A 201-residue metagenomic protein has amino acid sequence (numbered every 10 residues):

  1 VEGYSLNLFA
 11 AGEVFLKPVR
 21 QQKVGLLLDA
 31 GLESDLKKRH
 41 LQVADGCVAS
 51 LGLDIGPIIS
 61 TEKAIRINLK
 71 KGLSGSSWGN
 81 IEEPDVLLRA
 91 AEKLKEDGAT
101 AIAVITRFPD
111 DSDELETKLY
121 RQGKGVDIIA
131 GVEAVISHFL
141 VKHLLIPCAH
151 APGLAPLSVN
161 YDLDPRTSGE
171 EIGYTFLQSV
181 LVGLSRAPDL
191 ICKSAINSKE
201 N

Functional and structural regions predicted by a protein language model:
V1-K118, G125-A130: Metallocofactor- and cofactor-centric catalytic cores in central/energy metabolism, strongly enriched
S5, S34, S50, S60 (+9 more regions): Generic serine detector
E13-F15, S137, E170: Generic structural signal for short, flexible, solvent-exposed coil/loop and linker residues
L41-V48, L88, A134-V141, Q178 (+1 more regions): Predominant activation on well-ordered alpha-helical scaffold segments within soluble catalytic domains
G46-S50, D54, L94-D97, F139 (+2 more regions): Change "in soluble alpha/beta enzymes" to "in soluble alpha/beta proteins
E116-P165: Glycine-rich anion/phosphate-binding loop at the beta-strand->alpha-helix junction
L145, A151-E200: Redox- and metal-dependent alpha/beta enzyme cores, enriched for Fe-S-associated oxidoreductases and cofactor-handling
